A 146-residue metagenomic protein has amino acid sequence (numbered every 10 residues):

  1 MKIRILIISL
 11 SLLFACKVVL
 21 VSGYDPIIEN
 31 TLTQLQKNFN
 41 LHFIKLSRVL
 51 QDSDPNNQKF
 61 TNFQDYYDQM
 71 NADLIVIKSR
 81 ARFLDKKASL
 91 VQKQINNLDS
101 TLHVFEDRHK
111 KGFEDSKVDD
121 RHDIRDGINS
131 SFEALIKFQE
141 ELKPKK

Functional and structural regions predicted by a protein language model:
K2-S9: Sec-dependent signal peptide recognition, specifically the positively charged N-region followed immediately by
L12-A15: C-terminal motif of bacterial Sec signal peptides marking the signal peptidase cleavage site
K17-L20: Bacterial signal peptide processing site
G23-S47: Post-signal peptide N-terminal segment of mature Sec-exported envelope proteins
E29-L32, Q36, Q64-Y67, N71-L74 (+4 more regions): Generic structural concept
I44-D85: Alpha-helical segments in soluble extracytoplasmic regions
A81-K110, L135: Heptad-repeat alpha-helical coiled-coil/4-helix-bundle sensor or tether segments in soluble regions
T101-K146: C-terminal amphipathic alpha-helix
